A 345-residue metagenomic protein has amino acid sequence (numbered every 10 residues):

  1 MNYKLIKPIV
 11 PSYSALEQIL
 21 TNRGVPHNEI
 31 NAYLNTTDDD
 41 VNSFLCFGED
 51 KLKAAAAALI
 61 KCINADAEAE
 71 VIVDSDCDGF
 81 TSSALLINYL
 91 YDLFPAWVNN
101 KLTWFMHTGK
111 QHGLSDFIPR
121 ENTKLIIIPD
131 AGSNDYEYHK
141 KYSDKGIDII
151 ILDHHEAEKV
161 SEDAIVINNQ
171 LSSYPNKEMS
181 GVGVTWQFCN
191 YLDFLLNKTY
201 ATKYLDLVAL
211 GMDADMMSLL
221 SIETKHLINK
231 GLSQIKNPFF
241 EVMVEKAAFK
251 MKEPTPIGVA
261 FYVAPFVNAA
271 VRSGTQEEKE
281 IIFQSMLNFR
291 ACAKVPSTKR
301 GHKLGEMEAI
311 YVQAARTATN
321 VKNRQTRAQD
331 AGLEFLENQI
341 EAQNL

Functional and structural regions predicted by a protein language model:
N2-L125, K145, D193-L345: Hydrophobic helix-and-loop "lid/oligomerization" segment in the mid-to-C-terminal part of catalytic domains
D74-S75, H107-G109, A131-G132, H154-A157 (+1 more regions): Short, ordered loop/turn segments at secondary-structure junctions
T81, E137-H139, S161: Short glycine-/acidic-enriched loop or helix-start segments at secondary-structure transitions that form or flank
L85, V160-A214: Short alpha-helices
R120-E121, K141, A157-A164: Short loop/helix-cap segments at secondary-structure boundaries that form the rim of catalytic
L125-K141: Phosphate/diphosphate-binding loops
I149-I150: Hydrophobic beta-strand scaffold residues
